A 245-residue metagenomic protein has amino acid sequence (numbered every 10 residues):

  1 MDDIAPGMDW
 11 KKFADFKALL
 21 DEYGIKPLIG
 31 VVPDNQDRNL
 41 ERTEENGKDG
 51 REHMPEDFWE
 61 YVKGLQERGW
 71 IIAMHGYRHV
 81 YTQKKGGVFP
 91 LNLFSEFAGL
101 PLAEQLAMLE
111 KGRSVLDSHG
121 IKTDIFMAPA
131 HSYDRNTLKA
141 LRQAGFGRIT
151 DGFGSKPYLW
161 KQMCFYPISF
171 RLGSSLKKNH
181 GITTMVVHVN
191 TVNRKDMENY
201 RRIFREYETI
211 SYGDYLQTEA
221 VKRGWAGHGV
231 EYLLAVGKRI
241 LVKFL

Functional and structural regions predicted by a protein language model:
M1-R68, V115: Active-site beta->alpha N-cap acidic-glycine motif
F13-A14, H53-V62, G154-S175: Alpha-helical scaffolding within the catalytic cores of extracellular/periplasmic polymer-degrading hydrolases
F13-K17, W59-K63, L109-R113, L138 (+1 more regions): Generic structural signal for well-ordered alpha-helices, preferentially at hydrophobic/aromatic core positions
G24-V31, I149, T191-L245: C-terminal domain-boundary segment and adjacent tail
P27-I29, I72-H75, T123-F126, R148-D151 (+1 more regions): Hydrophobic faces of well-ordered beta-strands that scaffold small-molecule active sites in alpha/beta enzyme cores
P33, G76-T82: Short glycine-enriched loops at secondary-structure junctions
V80-N92: Short, flexible, mixed-charge acidic loops at enzyme active sites
E96-R171, N193-M197: Catalytic domains of cell-wall/extracellular-matrix polysaccharide-remodeling enzymes, centered on de-N-acetylation
